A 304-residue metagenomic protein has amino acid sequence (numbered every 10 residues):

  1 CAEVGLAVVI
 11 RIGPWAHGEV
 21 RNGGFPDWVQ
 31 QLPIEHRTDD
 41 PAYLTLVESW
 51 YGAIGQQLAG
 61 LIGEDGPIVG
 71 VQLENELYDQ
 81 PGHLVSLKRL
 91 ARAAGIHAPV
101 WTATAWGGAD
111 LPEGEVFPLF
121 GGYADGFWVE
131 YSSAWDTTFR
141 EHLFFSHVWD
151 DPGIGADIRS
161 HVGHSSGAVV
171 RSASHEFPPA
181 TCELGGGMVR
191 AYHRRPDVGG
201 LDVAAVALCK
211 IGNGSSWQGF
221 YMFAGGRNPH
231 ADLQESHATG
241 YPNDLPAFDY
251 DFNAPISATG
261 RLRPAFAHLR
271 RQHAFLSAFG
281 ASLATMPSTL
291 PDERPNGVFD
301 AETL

Functional and structural regions predicted by a protein language model:
E3-R190, S215, P229: Active-site region of glycoside hydrolase catalytic domains
G24, H193, A204-A205: Short secondary-structure boundary micro-motifs
L32, Y43-Q57, E64-Q72, Y78-K88 (+4 more regions): Carbohydrate-binding surfaces of carbohydrate-active enzymes
Y192-V198: Short, flexible/disordered intra-domain loops and linkers
G200-C209: Short, acidic/polar
